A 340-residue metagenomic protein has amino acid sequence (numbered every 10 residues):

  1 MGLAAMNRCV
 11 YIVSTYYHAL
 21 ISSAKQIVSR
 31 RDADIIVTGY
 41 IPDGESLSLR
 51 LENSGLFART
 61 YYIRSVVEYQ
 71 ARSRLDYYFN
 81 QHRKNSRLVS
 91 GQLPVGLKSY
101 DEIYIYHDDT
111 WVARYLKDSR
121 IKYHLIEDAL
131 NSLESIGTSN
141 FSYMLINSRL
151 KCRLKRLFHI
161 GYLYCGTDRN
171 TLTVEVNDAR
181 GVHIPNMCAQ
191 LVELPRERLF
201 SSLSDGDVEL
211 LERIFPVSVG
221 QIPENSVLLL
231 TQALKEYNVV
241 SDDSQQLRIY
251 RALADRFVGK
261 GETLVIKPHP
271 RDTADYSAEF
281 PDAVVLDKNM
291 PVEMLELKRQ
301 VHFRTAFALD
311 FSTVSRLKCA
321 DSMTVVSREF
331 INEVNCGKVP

Functional and structural regions predicted by a protein language model:
A5-V10: Extreme N-terminal starter segment of soluble prokaryotic enzymes
I12-C165, T313-V314: Active-site and donor-binding regions of nucleotide-sugar-utilizing enzymes
I41-D43, H107-V112, P268-A274, L309-S315 (+1 more regions): Short, polar loop motifs at secondary-structure junctions
S142-S226: A nucleotide-sugar donor-handling region in carbohydrate enzymes
L199-S202, A233-S244: Surface-exposed cleft-lining segments at the edges of enzyme active sites
I222-N238: Conserved donor-binding/catalytic core segment of Leloir-type glycosyltransferases
G259-K288: Catalytic donor nucleotide-activated moiety binding site of glycosyltransferases and closely related
E293-K338: A donor-sugar binding/catalytic signature common to diverse glycosyltransferases and related nucleotide-sugar
